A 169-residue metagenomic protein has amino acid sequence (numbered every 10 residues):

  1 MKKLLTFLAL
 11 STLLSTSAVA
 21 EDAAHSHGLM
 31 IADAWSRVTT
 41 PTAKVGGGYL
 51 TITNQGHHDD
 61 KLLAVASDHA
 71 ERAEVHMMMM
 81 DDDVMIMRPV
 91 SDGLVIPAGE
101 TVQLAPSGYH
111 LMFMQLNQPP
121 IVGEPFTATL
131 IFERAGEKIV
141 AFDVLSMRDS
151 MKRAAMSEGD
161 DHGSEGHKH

Functional and structural regions predicted by a protein language model:
M1-L4: Positively charged n-region of N-terminal signal peptides that target proteins for export
T6-S15: Bacterial N-terminal signal peptides
T16-A20: Sec/Tat signal peptide C-region and signal peptidase I cleavage site
E21-H169: Compact, glycine-rich, soluble single-domain proteins
